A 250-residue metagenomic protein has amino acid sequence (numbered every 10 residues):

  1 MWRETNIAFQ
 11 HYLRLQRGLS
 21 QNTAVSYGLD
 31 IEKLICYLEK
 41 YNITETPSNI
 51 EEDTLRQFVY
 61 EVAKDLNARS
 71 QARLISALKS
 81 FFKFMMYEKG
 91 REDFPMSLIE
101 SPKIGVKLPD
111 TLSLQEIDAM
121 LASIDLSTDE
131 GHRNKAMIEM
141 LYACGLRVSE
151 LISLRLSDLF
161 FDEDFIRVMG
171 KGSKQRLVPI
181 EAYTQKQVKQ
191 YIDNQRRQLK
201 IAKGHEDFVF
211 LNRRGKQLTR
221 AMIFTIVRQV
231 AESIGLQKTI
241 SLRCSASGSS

Functional and structural regions predicted by a protein language model:
M1-S250: Conserved catalytic core of the tyrosine transesterase superfamily
